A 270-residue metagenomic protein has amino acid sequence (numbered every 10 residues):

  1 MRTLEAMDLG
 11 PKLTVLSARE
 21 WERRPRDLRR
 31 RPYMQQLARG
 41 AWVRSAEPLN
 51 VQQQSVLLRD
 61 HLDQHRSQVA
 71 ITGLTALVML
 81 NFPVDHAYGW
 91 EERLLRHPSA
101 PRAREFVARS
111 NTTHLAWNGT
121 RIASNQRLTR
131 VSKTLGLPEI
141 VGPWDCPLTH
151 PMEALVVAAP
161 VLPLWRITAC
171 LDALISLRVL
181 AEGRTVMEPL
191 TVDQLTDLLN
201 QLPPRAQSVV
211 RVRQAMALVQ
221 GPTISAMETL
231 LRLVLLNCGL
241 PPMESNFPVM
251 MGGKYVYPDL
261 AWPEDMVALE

Functional and structural regions predicted by a protein language model:
M1-S208: Short gly/ser-rich loop at a beta-strand->alpha-helix junction or flexible surface loop bordering the NTP-binding
P11-R23, V179-E270: Surface segments flanking catalytic/ligand-binding clefts of nucleic-acid enzymes
